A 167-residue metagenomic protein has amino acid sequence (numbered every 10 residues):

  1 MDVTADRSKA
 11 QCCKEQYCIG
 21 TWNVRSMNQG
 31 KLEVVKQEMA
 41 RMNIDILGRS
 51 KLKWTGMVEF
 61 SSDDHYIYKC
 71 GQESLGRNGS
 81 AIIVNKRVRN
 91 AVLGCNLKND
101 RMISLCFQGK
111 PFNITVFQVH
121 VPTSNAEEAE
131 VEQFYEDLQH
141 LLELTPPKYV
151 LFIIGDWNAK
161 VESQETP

Functional and structural regions predicted by a protein language model:
M1-L151, A159-S163, P167: Short phosphate/oxyanion-binding micro-motifs
D156: Glycine-rich, flexible loop motifs
